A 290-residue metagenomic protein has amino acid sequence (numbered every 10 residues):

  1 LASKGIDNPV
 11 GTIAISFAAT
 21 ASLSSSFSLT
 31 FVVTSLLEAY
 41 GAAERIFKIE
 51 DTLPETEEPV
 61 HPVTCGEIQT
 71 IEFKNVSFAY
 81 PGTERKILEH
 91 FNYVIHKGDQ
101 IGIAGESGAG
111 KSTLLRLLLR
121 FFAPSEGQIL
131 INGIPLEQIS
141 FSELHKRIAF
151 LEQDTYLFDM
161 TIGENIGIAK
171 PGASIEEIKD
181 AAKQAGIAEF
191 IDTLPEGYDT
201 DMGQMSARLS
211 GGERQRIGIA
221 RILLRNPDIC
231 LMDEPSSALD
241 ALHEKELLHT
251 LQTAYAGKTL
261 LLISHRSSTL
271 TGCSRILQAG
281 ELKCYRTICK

Functional and structural regions predicted by a protein language model:
L1-A43, I49-E50: Helix-loop-helix
S24, T52-E55, E196: Flexible, glycine-biased helix-capping/connector loops in cytosolic signal-transduction modules
S28-L29, P59, I168: General structural signal for alpha-helix termini and helix-helix connectors
S35-E38, E55, A79, T83: An intracellular "coupling" helix at the cytosolic face of ABC transporter transmembrane type-1 domains
L37, G41-E44, K179-D180, T271: A broad detector of short, well-ordered amphipathic alpha-helices that serve as recognition/interaction surfaces
K48, E55, G167: Conserved E/DxxT/N motif and adjacent residues on the DHp alpha2 helix of HisKA-family sensor histidine kinases
E55-G66: Pre-NBD coupling/linker segments of ABC/ABC-like ATPases
C65-K290: ABC-type nucleotide-binding domain
